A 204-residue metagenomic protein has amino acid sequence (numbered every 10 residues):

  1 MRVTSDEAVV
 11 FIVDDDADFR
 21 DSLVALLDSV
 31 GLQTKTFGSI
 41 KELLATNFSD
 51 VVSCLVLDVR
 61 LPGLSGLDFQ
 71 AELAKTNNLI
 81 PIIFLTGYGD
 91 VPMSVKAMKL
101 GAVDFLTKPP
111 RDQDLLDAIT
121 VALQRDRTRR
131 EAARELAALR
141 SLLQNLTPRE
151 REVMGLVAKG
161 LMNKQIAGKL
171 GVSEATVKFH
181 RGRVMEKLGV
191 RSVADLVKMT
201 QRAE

Functional and structural regions predicted by a protein language model:
M1-F11, A17, V24, A138 (+1 more regions): Non-catalytic signal-transmission and effector/linker regions of two-component phosphorelay proteins
T36-C54: Acidic, metal-coordinating helix/loop segments flanking the phosphotransfer/catalytic sites of two-component signaling
A45, L67-L79, K96: Short amphipathic alpha-helix used as the core "switch/output" element in two-component signaling
D58, T86: Active-site residues of response regulator receiver
D90-P92, L106, P110-T120: C-terminal output helix
A137-A175: Helix-turn-helix DNA-binding segment
M185-E204: Basic, Lys/Arg-enriched C-terminal extension of HTH/homeodomain DNA-binding domains
